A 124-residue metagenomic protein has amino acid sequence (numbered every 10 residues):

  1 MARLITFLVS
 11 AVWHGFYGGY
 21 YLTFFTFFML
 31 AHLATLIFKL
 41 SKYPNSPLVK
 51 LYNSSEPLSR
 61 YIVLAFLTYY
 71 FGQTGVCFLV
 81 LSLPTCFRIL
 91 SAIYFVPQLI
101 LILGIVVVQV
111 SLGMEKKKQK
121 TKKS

Functional and structural regions predicted by a protein language model:
M1-S124: Non-catalytic, membrane-anchoring transmembrane segments at the edges
